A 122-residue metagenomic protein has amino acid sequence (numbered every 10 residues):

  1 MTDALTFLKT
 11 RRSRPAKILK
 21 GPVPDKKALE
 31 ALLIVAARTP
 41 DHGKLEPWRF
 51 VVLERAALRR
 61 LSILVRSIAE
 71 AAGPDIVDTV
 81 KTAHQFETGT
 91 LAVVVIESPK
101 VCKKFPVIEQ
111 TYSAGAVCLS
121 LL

Functional and structural regions predicted by a protein language model:
M1-T88: N-terminal amphipathic, basic helical "cap/leader" segment at the start of enzyme domains
I18, V95-I96: Short beta-strand element of the conserved SAM-dependent methyltransferase core
A36, V93, P99-L122: Small-aliphatic-rich amphipathic alpha-helix that forms the alpha element of a beta-alpha
V52, V94-V95: Hydrophobic aliphatic residue packing
T88-V94: A structural motif
